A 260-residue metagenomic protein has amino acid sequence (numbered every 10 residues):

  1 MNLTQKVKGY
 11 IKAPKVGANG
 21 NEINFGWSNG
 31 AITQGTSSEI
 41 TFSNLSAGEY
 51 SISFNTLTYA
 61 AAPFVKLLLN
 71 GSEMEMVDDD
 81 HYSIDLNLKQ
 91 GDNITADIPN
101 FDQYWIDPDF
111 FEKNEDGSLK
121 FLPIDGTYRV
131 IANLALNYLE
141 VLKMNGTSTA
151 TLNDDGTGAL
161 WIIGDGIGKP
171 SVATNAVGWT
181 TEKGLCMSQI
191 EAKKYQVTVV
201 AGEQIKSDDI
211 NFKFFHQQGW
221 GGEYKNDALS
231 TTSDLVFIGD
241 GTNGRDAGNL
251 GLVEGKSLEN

Functional and structural regions predicted by a protein language model:
M1-N260: Insoluble glucan recognition modules
